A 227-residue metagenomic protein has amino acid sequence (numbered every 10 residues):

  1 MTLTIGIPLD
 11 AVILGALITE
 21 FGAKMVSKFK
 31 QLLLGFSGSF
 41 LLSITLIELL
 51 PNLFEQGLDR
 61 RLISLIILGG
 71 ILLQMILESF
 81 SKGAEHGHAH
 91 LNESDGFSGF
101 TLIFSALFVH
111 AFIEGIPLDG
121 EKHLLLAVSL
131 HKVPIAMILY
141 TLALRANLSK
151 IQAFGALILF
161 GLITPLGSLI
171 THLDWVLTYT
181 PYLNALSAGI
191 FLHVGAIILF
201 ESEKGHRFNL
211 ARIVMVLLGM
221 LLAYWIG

Functional and structural regions predicted by a protein language model:
M1-G227: Intrinsically disordered, metal-sensing/regulatory segments
